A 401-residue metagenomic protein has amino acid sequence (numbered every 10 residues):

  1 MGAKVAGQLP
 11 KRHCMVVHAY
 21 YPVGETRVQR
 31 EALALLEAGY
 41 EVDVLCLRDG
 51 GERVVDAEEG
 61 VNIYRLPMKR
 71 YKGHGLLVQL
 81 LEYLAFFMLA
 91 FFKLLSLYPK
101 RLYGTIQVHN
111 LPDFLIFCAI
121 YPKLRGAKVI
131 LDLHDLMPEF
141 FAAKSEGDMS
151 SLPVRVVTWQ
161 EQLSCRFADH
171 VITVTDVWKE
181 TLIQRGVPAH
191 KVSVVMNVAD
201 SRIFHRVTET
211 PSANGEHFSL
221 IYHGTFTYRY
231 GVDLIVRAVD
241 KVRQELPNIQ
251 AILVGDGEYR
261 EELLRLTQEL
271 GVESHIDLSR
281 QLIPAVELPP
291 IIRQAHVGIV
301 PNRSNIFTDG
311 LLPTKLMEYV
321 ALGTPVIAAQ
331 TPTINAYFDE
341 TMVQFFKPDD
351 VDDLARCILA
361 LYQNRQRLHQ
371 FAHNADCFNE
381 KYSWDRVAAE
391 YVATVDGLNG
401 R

Functional and structural regions predicted by a protein language model:
M1-N62, V242, T331: N-terminal subdomain of nucleotide-sugar transferases
G2-A3, I183, A189-V194, V198-G215 (+2 more regions): Acidic anion/phosphate-binding donor-loop and adjacent secondary structure in glycosyltransferase catalytic cores
R48, V177, V198, L282: Carbohydrate-associated surface elements
F92-L95, F114-R125, L131, M137 (+1 more regions): Membrane-proximal helix-turn-helix segments that form the acceptor-binding/catalytic region of lipid-linked
D169, P290-D309, T324: Acidic donor-binding loop of glycosyltransferase active sites
A213-V239, A372: Conserved donor-binding/catalytic core segment of Leloir-type glycosyltransferases
V254, E261-E287: Nucleotide-activated donor-binding/catalytic signature segment of Leloir-type glycosyltransferases, i.e., the conserved
E340-V351, A360-R365: Conserved acidic donor-binding segment of nucleotide-sugar-dependent glycosyltransferases
